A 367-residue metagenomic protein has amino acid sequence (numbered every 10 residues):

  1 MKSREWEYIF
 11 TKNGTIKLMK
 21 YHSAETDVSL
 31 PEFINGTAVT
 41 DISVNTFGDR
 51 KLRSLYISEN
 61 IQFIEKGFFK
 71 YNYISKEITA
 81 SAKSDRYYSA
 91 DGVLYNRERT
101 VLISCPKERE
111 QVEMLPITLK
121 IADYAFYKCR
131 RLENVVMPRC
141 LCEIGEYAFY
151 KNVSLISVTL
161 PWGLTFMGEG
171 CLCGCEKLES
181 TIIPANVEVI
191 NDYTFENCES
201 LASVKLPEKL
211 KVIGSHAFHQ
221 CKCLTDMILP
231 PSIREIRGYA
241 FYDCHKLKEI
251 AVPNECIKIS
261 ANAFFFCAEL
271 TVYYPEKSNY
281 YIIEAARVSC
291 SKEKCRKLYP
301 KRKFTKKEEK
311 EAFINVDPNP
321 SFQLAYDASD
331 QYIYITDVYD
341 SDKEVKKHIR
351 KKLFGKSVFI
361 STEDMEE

Functional and structural regions predicted by a protein language model:
M1-K2: Intrinsically disordered, low-complexity repeat and linker tracts
E5-G14, H22-D41, R50-F63, Y71-K120 (+8 more regions): Structural signature of tandem-repeat unit edges
T15-K17, Q323: General beta-strand recognition
N45, G67-F68, D123-A125, G145-A148 (+5 more regions): Consensus positions within tandem repeat domains that build extended binding/scaffold surfaces
N262, P275, I314: Gly/lys/ser-thr-rich phosphate-binding loops in alpha/beta enzymes that coordinate phosphoanhydride or phosphate groups
E309-E367: Polar, acidic low-complexity tracts enriched in Ser/Thr/Gln/Glu with frequent Gly/Pro and Thr-Pro motifs
